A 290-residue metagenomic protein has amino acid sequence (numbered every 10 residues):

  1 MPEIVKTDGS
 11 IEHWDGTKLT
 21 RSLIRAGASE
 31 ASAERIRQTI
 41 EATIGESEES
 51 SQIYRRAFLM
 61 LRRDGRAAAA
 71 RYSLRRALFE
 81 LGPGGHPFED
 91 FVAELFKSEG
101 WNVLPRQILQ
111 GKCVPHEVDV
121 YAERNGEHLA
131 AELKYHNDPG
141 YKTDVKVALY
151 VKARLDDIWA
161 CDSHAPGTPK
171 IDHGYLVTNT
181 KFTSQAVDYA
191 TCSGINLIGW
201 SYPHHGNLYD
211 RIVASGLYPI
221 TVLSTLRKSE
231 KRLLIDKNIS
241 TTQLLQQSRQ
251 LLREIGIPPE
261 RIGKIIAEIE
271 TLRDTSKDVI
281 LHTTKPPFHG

Functional and structural regions predicted by a protein language model:
M1-L81, F88: Long, C-terminal-biased catalytic regions of enzyme "large/alpha" subunits
D15, L19, A33-I36, L129 (+3 more regions): N-terminal alpha-helical segment
E30, A57, L61-Y218, D236: Intrinsically disordered, low-complexity Ser/Thr/Pro/Gly-rich regulatory segments
D90-F91, L95, V213-G290: C-terminal extensions
